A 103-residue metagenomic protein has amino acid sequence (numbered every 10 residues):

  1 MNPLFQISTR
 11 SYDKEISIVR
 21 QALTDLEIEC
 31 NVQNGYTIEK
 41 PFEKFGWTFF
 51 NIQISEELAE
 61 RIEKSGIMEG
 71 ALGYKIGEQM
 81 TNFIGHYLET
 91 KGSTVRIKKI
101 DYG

Functional and structural regions predicted by a protein language model:
M1-D25: Short, extreme N-terminal segment that most often corresponds to the first beta-strand
F5, K14-S17, Y36, F50 (+3 more regions): Residue-level marker of intrinsically disordered, low-complexity segments enriched for small/polar residues
I7, V19-A22, G46-F50, I76 (+1 more regions): Extended low-polarity, hydrophobic cluster-rich segments
S8-R10, Q53-S55, K98-I100: A structural detector for beta-sheet-dominated domains
N31-E78: Short, intrinsically disordered low-complexity segments
V32, G70-G103: Conserved short beta-strand edge segments in small beta-sheet-based binding/regulatory domains
